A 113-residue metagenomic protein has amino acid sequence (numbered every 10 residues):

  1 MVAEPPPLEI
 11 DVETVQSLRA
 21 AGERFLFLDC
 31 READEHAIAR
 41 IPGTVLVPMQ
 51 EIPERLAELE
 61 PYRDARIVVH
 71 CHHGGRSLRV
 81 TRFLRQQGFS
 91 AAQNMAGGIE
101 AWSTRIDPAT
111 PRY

Functional and structural regions predicted by a protein language model:
M1-L26, C30-R66, G75-Y113: Rhodanese-like catalytic fold shared by cysteine-dependent sulfurtransferases and DSP/PTP-type phosphatases
V69-H70: Short, surface-exposed ligand- or partner-binding patches at beta-edge/loop junctions that are enriched in aromatics
